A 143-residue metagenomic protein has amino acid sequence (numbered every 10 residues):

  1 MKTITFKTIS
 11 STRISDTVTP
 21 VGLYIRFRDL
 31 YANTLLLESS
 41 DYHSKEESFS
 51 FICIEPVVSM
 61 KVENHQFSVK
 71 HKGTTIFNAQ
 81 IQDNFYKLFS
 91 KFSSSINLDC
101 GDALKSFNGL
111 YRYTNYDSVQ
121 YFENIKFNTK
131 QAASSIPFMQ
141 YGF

Functional and structural regions predicted by a protein language model:
M1-F143: Signature of the chorismate-utilizing enzyme
